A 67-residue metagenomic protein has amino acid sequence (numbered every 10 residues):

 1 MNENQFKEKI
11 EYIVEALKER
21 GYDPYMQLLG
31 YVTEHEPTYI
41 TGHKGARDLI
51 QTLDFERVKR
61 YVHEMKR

Functional and structural regions predicted by a protein language model:
M1-R67: Intrinsically disordered, low-complexity, basic-enriched segments
